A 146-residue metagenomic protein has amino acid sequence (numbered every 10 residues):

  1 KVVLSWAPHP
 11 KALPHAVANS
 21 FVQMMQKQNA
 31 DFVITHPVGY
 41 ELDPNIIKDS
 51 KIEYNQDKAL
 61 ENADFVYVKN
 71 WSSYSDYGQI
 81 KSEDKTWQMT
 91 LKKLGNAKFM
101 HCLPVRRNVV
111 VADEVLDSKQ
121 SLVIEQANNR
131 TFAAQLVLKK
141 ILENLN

Functional and structural regions predicted by a protein language model:
K1-V68: Glycine-rich phosphate/diphosphate-binding loop of Rossmann-like nucleotide-binding domains
V3, V33, F99-M100, V123-I124: Structural detector of well-ordered beta-strand residues that form the stable sheet scaffold of enzyme domains
H9, G39, S73, P104-V105 (+1 more regions): Short, glycine-/Ser/Thr-/acidic-enriched flexible segments
A16, S20, M89, R106-V110 (+1 more regions): Conserved active-site and cofactor/substrate-binding residues in soluble primary-metabolism enzymes
S20, M24-K27, K93, E114 (+1 more regions): Alpha-helical scaffold segments in soluble metabolic enzymes
H36, Q56, L103, Q126-A127: Residues at the C-termini of beta-strands that transition into short coil/loop
I47-S121: Rossmann-like adenosine-cofactor binding region
D117-N146: C-terminal helix-to-coil terminal segments
